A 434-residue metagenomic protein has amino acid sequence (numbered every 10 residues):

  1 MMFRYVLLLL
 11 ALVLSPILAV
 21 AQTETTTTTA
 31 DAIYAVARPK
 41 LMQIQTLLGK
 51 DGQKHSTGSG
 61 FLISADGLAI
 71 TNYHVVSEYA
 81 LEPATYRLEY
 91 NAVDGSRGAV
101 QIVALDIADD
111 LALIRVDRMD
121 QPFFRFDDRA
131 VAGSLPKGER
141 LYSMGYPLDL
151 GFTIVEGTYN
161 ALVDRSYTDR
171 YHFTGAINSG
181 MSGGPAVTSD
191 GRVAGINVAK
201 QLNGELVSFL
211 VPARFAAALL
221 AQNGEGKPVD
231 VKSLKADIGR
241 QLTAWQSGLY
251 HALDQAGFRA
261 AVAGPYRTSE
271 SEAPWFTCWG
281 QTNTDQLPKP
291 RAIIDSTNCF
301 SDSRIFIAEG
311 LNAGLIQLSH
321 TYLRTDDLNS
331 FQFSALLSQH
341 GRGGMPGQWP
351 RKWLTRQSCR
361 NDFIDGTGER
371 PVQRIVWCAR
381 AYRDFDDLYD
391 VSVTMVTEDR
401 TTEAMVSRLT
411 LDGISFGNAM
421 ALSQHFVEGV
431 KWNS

Functional and structural regions predicted by a protein language model:
L7-P16: Bacterial N-terminal signal peptides
E24-Y34, V100, P122, V193-Y266: C-terminal cap/linker of serine protease catalytic domains
T26-A30, L47-D66, R97-G98, V207: A conserved glycine-rich beta-strand in the N-terminal activation segment of trypsin-fold
A37-Q53, D117-F126, L150-P228: Active-site region of chymotrypsin-like
S64-M144, D149-F152, Y167-R170: Conserved active-site neighborhood of the chymotrypsin/trypsin-like protease fold
A217, K227, W275-F276, R400-S434: Surface-exposed amphipathic alpha-helical segments
W245-N361: Non-catalytic interaction/regulatory modules that flank or connect domains
F333-R400: Signature of long, low-cysteine stretches enriched in small and polar/charged residues
